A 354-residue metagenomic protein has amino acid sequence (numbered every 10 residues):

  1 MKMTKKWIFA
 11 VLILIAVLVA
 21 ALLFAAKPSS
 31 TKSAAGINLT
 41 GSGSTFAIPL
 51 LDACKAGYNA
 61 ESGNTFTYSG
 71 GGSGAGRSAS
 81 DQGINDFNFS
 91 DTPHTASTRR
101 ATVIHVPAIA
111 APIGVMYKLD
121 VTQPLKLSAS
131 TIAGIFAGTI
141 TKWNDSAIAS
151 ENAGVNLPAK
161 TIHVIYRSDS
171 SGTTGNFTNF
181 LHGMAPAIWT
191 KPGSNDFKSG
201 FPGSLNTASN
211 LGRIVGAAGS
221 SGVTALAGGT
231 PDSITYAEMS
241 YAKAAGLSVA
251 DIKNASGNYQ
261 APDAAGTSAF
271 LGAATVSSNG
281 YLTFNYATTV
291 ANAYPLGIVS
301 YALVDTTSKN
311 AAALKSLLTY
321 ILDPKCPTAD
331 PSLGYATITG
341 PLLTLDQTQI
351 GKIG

Functional and structural regions predicted by a protein language model:
M1-T4: Short, Lys/Arg-rich N-terminal segment immediately upstream of the first membrane anchor
W7-V17, A21-G354: Flexible loop/hinge segments at secondary-structure junctions
